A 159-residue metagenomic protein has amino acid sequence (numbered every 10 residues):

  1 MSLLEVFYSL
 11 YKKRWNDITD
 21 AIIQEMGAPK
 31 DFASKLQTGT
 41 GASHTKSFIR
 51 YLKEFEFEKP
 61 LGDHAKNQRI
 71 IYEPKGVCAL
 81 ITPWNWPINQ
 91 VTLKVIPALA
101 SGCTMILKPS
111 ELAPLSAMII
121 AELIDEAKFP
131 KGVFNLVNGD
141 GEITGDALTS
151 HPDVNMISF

Functional and structural regions predicted by a protein language model:
M1-K66: N-terminal Rossmann-like NAD(P)+-binding subdomain of aldehyde/semialdehyde dehydrogenases
F57-F159: Rossmann-like NAD(P) dinucleotide-binding subdomain of oxidoreductase/dehydrogenase enzymes
